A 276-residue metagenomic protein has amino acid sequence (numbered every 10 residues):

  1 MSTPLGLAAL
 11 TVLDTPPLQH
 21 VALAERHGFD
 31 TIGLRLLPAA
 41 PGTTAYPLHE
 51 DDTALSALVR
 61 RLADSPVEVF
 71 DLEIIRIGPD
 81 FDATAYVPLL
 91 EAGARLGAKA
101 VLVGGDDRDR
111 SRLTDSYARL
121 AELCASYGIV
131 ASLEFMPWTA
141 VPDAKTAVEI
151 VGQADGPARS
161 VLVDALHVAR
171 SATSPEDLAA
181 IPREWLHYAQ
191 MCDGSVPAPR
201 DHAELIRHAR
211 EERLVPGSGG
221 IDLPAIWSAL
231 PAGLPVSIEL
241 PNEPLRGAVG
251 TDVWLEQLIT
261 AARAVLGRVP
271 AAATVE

Functional and structural regions predicted by a protein language model:
M1-A9, D14-T31, A63, A94-G97 (+2 more regions): Histidine-acidic metal/acid-base catalytic patches
M1-G6, V67-I75: N-terminal small/glycine-rich loop or linker at the start of catalytic domains across soluble metabolic enzymes
L7-A8, T44-Y46, R76-I77, D106-R108 (+2 more regions): Short, contiguous strand/loop micro-motifs
T11-L13, L36-P38, R76-G78, D107-D109 (+4 more regions): Active-site-proximal loop/turn and secondary-structure-junction residues that shape catalytic pockets, frequently
P16, Y46-A54, F81-P88, R108-D115 (+4 more regions): Alpha-helix N-cap and loop-to-helix initiation/capping positions
G33-V59: Glycine-rich, proline-tolerant flexible connector loops at the mouths of alpha/beta enzymes
E50-D64, D115-S126, D177, A225-A229: Catalytic-core regions built around general acid/base machinery
R61-E68, R76-V161, R170, V269: Active-site acidic/histidine proton-transfer and metal-coordination neighborhood in alpha/beta enzyme cores
